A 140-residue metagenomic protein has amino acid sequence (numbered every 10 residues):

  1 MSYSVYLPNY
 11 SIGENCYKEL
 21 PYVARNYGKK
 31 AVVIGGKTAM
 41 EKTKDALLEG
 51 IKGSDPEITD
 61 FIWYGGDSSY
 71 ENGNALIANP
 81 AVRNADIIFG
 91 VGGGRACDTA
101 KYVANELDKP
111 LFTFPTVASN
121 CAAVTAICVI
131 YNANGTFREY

Functional and structural regions predicted by a protein language model:
M1-I87: ATP/NTP phosphate-donor binding region
V5, I58, A96, P115 (+1 more regions): Sparse, context-dependent recognition of short Cys/His-centered cofactor- or disulfide-binding micro-motifs
P8, N105-Y140: A glycine/threonine-rich phosphate-anchoring loop and its flanking beta-alpha core in nucleotide/phosphate-binding
E14-N15, G35-K37, V91-G93, F114-V117 (+2 more regions): Fold-independent oxyanion-binding glycine-rich loops and adjacent beta-strand/coil segments at enzyme active sites
Y17, M40-K44, Y70, R95-Y102 (+1 more regions): Short glycine/serine/threonine-rich phosphate/pyrophosphate-binding segments that cradle anionic phosphate groups
A46-E49, L76, V103-E106, A126-V129: Short, glycine/charged-enriched secondary-structure capping and boundary segments
P80-V103, L107-V117: A short, small-residue-rich loop immediately preceding and capping a beta-strand
